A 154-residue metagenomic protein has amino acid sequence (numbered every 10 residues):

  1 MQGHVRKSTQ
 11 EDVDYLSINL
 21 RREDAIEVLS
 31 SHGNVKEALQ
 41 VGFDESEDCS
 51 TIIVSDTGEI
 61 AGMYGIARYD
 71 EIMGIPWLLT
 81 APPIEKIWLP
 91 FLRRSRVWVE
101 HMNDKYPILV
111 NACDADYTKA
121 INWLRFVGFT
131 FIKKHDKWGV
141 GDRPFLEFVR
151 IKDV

Functional and structural regions predicted by a protein language model:
Q2-I18, D24: A short beta-loop-alpha structural element at the N-terminal edge of CoA-dependent acyl/N-acetyltransferase catalytic
L29-C49, E100: Active-site rim helix/loop that mediates acceptor-substrate recognition in acyltransferases
V41-I52, E59-G62, P107: A short helix-loop-beta-strand connector motif used in the catalytic cores of GNAT acetyltransferases and, in some
G58-R68, G74-I75: Conserved beta-strand in the GNAT
I72-E85, P90, L146: Conserved acetyl-CoA binding element of GNAT-fold acetyltransferases
I87-H101, F126: Conserved acetyl-CoA-binding loop-helix of GNAT-fold acetyltransferases
L109-R125, T130, K137-V140: Conserved beta-strand-loop-alpha-helix junction that forms the acyl-donor binding cleft
K137-V154: C-terminal "cap" of GNAT-fold acetyltransferases
